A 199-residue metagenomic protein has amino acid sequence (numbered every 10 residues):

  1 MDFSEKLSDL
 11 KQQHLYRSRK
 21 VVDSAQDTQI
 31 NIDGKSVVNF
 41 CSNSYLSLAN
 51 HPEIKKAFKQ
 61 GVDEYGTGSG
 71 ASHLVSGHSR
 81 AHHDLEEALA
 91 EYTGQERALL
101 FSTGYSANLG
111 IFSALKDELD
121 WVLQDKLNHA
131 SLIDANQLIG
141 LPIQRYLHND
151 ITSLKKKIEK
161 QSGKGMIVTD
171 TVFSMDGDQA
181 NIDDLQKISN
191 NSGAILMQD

Functional and structural regions predicted by a protein language model:
S4-E5, Q12-T67, A194: N-terminal "arm"/small-domain region of PLP-dependent enzymes with the aminotransferase-like
S47-L48, L74-H78, A130, I151-T152 (+1 more regions): Short, small-residue-enriched loops and turns at beta-alpha junctions that line or gate enzyme active sites
K56-T103: Conserved N-terminal alpha-helix of the aminotransferase class I/II PLP-enzyme fold
S69, V122, I143, L196-M197: Hydrophobic beta-strand scaffold residues
I111-A130: Conserved PLP-anchoring active-site segment centered on the Schiff-base-forming lysine
E118, L138-G140, S192: Short, structured coil segments at secondary-structure junctions
Q144, H148-Q198: Active-site phosphate-binding strand-loop segment of PLP-dependent enzymes
